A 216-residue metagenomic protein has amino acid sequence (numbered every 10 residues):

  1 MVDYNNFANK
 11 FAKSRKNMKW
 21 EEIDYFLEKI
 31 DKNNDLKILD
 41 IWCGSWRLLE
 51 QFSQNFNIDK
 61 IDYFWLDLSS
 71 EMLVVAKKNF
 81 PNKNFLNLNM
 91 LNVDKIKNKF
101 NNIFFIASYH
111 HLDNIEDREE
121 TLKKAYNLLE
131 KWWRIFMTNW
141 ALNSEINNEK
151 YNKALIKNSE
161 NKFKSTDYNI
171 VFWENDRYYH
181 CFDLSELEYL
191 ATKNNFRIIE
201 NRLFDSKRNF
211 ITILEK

Functional and structural regions predicted by a protein language model:
M1-N33, R47, Q51: Conserved class I S-adenosyl-L-methionine
D35-G44: Conserved class I S-adenosyl-L-methionine
S45-V93: Class I SAM-dependent methyltransferase SAM/SAH-binding core
F104: A conserved beta-strand element that flanks and buttresses the S-adenosyl-L-methionine
A107-H111: Short catalytic micro-motifs in class I SAM-dependent methyltransferases
E119-K131: A short glycine-rich, Lys/Arg-flanked "PGG" loop and its adjoining helix->strand segment in the class I
F136-L190: SAM-dependent methyltransferase
R202-K216: Core SAM-dependent methyltransferase catalytic element
